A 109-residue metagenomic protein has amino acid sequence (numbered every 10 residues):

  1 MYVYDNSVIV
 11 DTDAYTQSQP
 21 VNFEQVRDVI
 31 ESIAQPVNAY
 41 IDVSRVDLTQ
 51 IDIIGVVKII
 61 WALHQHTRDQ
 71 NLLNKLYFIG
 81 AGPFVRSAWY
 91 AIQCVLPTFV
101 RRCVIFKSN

Functional and structural regions predicted by a protein language model:
M1-V3: Short, exposed beta-strand/loop patches in secreted or surface proteins that constitute
V10-N109: Amphipathic, Lys/Arg-enriched alpha-helical "gate/interface" segment within cytosolic domains that mediates
